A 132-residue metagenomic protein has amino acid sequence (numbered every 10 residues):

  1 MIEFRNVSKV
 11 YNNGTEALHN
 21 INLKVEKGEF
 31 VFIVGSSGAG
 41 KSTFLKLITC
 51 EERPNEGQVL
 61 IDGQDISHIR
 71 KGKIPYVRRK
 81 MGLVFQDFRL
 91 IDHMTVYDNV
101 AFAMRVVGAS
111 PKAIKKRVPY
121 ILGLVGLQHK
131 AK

Functional and structural regions predicted by a protein language model:
G35-G40: Walker A (P-loop) phosphate-binding loop of ABC-type ATPase nucleotide-binding domains
T49: Helix-to-loop junction immediately C-terminal to a conserved catalytic motif
N55-Q58, A113: Conserved coupling/switch loops of ABC nucleotide-binding domains, chiefly the family-specific signature
Q58-L60, Q64: ATP-binding/catalytic-site motifs of ATP-hydrolyzing domains
Q64-D65, A101, R105-G108, K112-K130: Conserved ABC ATPase "signature" region
I66-G82, P111: ABC ATPase NBD coupling module
M94-F102: Short coil-to-helix segment of the ABC ATPase nucleotide-binding domain corresponding to the Q-loop/switch region
